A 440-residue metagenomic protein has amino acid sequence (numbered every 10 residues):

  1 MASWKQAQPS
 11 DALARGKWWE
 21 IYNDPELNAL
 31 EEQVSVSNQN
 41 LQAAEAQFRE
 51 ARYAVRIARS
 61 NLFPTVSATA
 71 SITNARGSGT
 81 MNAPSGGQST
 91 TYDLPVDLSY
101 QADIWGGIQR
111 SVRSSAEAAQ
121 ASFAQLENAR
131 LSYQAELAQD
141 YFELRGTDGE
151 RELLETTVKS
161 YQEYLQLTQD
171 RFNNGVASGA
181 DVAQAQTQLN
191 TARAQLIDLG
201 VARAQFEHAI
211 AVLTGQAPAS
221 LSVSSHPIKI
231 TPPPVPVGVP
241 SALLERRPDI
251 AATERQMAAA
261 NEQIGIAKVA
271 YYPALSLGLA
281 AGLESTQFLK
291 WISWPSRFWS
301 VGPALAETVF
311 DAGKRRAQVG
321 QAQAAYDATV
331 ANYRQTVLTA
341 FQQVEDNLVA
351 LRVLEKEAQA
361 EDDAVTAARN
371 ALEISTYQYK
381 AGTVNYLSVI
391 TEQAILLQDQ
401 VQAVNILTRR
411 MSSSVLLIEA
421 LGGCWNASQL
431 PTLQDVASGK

Functional and structural regions predicted by a protein language model:
M1-A138, A274-L279, A312-V319: Short flexible linkers and secondary-structure junctions
M1-V36, Y92, A116, G200-E245 (+3 more regions): Terminal intrinsically disordered/low-complexity segments used for targeting and assembly
Q42-A43, R59, A102-R130, A180 (+7 more regions): Sec/SRP-type N-terminal targeting helices
T69-A75, S99, Q125, T147 (+5 more regions): Outer-membrane beta-barrel pore domains and translocons
G86-T90, P295-R297, Q398: Short sequence motifs at beta-strands and strand-loop junctions characteristic of Gram-negative outer-membrane
Y92-L98, D140, V239, W299-L305: Hydrophobic, lipid-facing positions within transmembrane beta-strands of outer-membrane proteins
I108, A124-V239, A350, L354 (+3 more regions): Periplasmic alpha-helical coiled-coil/stalk elements that build and connect Gram-negative outer-membrane
F172-V176, Y379-T383, A420-C424: A short glycine-centered flexible hinge/capping loop motif at secondary-structure junctions
